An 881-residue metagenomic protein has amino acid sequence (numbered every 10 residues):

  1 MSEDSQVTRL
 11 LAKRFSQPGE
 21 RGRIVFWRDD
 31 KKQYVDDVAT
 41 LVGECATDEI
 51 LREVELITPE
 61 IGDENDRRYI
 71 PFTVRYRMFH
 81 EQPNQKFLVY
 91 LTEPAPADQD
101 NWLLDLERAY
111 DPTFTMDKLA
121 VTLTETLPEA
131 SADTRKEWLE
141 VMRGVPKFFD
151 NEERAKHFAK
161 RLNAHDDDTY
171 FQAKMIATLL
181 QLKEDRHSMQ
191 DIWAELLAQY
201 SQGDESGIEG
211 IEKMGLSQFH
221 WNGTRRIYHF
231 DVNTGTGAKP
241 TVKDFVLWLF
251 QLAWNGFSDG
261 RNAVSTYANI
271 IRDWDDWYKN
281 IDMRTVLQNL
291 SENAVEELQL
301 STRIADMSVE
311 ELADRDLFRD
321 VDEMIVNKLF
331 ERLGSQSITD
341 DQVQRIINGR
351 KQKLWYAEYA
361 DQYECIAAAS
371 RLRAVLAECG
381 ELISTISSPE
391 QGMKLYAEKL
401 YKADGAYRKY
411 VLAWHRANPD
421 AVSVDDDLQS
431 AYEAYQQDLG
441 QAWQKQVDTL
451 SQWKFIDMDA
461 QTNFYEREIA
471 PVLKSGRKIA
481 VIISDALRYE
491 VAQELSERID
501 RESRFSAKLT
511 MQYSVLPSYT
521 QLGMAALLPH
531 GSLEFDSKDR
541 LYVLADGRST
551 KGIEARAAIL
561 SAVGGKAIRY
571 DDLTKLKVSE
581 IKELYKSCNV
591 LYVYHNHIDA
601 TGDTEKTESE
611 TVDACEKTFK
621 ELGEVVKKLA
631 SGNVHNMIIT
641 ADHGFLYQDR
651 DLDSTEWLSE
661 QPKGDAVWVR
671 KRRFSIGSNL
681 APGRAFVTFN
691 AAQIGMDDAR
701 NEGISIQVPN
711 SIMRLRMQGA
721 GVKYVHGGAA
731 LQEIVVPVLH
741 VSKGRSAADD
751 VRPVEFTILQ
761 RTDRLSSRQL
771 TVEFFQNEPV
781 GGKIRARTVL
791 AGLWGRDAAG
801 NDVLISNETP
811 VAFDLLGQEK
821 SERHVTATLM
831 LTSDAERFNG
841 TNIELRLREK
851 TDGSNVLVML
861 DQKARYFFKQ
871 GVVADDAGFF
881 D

Functional and structural regions predicted by a protein language model:
M1-I479, R488-M637, A641-D881: …; additionally, a secondary subgroup of soluble metalloenzymes is captured
I482: Beta1/beta-strand and adjacent pyrophosphate-binding region of the FAD-binding site in flavoprotein oxidoreductases
D485: Ligand-binding pocket scaffold of soluble enzyme catalytic domains
